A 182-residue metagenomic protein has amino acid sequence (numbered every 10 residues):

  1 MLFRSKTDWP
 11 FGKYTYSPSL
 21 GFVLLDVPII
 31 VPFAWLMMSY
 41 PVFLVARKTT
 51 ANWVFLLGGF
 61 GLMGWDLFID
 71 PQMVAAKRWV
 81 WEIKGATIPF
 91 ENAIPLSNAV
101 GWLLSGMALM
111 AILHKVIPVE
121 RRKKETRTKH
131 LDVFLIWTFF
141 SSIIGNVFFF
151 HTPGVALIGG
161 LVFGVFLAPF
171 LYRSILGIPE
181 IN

Functional and structural regions predicted by a protein language model:
W9-Y16, I30-F55: Internal transmembrane alpha-helix with an interfacial aromatic "cap," most often the third helix
P18-F33, G85-G101: Short aromatic-rich membrane-water interface segments that cap or initiate transmembrane helices in multi-pass membrane
I29-L44, A99-L113, V162-R173: Hydrophobic cores of alpha-helical transmembrane segments in multi-pass inner/ER membrane proteins, independent
T50-F60, V119-L135: Internal alpha-helical transmembrane segments of multi-pass membrane proteins
M73-E91: Membrane-interface interhelical connector segments
T87-S105, T128-Y172: Membrane-interface transmembrane-helix boundary segments in multi-pass integral membrane proteins
V116-R121, F170-N182: Membrane-interface capping segments at transmembrane-helix boundaries
